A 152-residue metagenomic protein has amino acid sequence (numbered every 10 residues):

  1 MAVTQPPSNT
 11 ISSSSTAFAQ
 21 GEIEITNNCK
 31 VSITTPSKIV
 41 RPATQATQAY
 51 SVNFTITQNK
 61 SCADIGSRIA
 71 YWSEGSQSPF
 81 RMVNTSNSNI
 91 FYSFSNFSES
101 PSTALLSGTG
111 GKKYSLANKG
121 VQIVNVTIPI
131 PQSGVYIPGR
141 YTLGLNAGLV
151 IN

Functional and structural regions predicted by a protein language model:
A2-R81, V121-N152: N-terminal small/polar-rich segments of proteins
S37-V40, S93, A104-L105: Short, solvent-exposed coil/turn linker segments
A49-S51, S93, K113-A117: A signal for specific C-terminal beta-sheet/loop modules enriched in small/flexible residues with GP/PG/PP motifs
S73-E74, N84-T85, G108: Acidic surface patches and DE-rich sequence motifs
Q77-P79, F91, S102-T103: Generic N-terminal initiation segments characterized by hydrophobic and/or small/turn-forming residues
M82-S98: Short, surface-exposed beta-strand/strand-loop-strand elements in extracellular ectodomains
S95-T103, Y136-T142: Short linear motifs in low-complexity, proline-biased tails and propeptides
E99-Q132: Acidic, glycine-rich flexible loop segments
